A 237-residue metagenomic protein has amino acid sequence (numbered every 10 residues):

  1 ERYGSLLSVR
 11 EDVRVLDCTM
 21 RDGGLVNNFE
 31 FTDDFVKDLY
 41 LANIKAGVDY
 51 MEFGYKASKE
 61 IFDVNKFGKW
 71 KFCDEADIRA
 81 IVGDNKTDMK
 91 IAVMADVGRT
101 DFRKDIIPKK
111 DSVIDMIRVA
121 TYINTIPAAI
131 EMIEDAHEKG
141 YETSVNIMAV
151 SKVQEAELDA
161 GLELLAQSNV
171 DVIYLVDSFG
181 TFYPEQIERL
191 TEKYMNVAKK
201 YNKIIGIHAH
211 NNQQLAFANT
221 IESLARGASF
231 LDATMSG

Functional and structural regions predicted by a protein language model:
Y3-N28, D88, S112, A136-M148 (+1 more regions): N-terminal small/glycine-rich loop or linker at the start of catalytic domains across soluble metabolic enzymes
R14-D22, D49-F53, M89-D96, D115-V119 (+4 more regions): Hydrophobic faces of well-ordered beta-strands that scaffold small-molecule active sites in alpha/beta enzyme cores
N28-D38, T121-A128: Glycine-rich anion/phosphate-binding loops
E30-D33, I147-E157, T181-P184, A209-L215: Active-site glycine- and acidic-residue-rich loops that bind and position anionic ligands or nucleotide-like cofactors
D33-D34, W70-A76, E157-E163, I187-E192 (+1 more regions): Charged helix-capping and loop-helix junction motifs
I44, Y50, Y55-G161: Active-site beta->alpha loop and helix N-cap motifs at the rims of alpha/beta catalytic domains
G47, K110-M116, D159-V176, I221-L231: Structural recognition of alpha->loop->beta junctions
V172, V176-G237: Catalytic alpha/beta core domains of metabolic enzymes, predominantly
